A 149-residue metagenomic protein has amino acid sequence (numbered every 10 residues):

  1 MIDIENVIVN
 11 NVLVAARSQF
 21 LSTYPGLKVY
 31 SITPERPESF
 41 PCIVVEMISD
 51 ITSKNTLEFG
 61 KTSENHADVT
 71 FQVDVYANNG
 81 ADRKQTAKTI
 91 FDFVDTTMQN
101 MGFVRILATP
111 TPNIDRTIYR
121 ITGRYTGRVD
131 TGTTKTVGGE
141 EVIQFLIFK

Functional and structural regions predicted by a protein language model:
M1-L57, Q85: Small/polar-rich, solvent-exposed N-terminal microdomains that initiate assembly or binding
M1-N11, I51-E58, E64-H66, M101 (+1 more regions): Short, charged interaction patches at domain edges and termini
N11, A15, F93, T97 (+1 more regions): Solvent-exposed, charged/polar functional surfaces in cytosolic regulatory/catalytic domains
S39-P41, A67-F71, I121: A generic structural signal for short beta-strands and their flanking turns/coil linkers
E46, Q72-Y76, R124-R128: Residue-level recognition of well-ordered beta-strand positions that form the cores of beta-sheet-rich folds across
E64-N79: Short glycine-rich, basic-tinged beta-strand/loop micro-motifs
A81-G102: Short, hydrophobic/π-rich interface segment
